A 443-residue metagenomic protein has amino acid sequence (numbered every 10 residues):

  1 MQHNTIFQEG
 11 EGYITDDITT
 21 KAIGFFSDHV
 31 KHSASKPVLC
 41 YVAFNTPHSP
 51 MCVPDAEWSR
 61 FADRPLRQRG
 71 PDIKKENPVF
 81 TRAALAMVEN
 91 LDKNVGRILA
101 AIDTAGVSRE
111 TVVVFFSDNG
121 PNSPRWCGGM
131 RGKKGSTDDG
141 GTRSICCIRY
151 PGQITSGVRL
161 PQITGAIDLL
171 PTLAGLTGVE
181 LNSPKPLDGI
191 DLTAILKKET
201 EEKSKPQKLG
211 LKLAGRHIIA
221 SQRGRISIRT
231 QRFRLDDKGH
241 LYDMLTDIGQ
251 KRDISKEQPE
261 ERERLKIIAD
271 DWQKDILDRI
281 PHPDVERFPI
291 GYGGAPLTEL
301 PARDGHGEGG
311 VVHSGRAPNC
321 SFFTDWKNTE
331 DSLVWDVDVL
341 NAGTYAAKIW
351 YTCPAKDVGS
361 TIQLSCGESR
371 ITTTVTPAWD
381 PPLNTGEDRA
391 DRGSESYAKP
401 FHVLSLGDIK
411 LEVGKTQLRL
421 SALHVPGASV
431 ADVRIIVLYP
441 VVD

Functional and structural regions predicted by a protein language model:
M1-C40, F44-V53, G70-P78, R82-L85 (+1 more regions): Formylglycine-dependent
T5-Y13, N77-V88, K133, Q153-I163 (+2 more regions): Active-site rim elements
A22, L39-V42, L173, R229-L265: A short aromatic-rich beta-strand->coil structural motif
A22, V38-A43, V88-L91, V95-I98 (+5 more regions): Beta-strand elements within well-structured catalytic alpha/beta cores of enzymes that handle phosphate/sulfate esters
S33-C40, V107-V113, G215, T230-F233: Loop/turn elements at helix/coil->beta-strand transitions in domains of secreted/extracellular proteins
S49-A56, R60, A100-Q153, G165: Histidine-centered active-site microenvironments of extracellular/periplasmic hydrolases and transferases
P121-W126, K134-D139, I154-V158, Q162-T246 (+1 more regions): C-terminal cap/loop subdomain of S1 sulfatases and analogous C-terminal strand-loop tails that border
A174, L192, R262-D443: Extracytoplasmic
